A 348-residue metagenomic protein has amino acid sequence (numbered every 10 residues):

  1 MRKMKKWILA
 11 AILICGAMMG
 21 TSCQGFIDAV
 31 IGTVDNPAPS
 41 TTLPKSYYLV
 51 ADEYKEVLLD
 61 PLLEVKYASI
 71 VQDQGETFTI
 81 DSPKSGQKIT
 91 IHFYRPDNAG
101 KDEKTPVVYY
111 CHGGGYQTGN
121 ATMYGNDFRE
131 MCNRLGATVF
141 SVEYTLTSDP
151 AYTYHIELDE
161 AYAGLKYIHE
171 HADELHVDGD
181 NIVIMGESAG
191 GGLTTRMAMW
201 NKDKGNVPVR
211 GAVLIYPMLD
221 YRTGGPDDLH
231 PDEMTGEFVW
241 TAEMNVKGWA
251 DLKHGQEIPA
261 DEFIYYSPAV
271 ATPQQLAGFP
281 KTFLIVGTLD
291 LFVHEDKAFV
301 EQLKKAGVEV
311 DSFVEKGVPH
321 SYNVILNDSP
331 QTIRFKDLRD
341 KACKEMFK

Functional and structural regions predicted by a protein language model:
R2-L9: Bacterial N-terminal signal peptides that target proteins for export
L9-A17: Hydrophobic helical h-region of N-terminal Sec-dependent signal peptides in bacterial secretory/periplasmic proteins
M19-S22: C-terminal motif of bacterial Sec signal peptides marking the signal peptidase cleavage site
G25-I70, Q74-K348: Alpha/beta-hydrolase superfamily serine-hydrolase fold, recognizing
